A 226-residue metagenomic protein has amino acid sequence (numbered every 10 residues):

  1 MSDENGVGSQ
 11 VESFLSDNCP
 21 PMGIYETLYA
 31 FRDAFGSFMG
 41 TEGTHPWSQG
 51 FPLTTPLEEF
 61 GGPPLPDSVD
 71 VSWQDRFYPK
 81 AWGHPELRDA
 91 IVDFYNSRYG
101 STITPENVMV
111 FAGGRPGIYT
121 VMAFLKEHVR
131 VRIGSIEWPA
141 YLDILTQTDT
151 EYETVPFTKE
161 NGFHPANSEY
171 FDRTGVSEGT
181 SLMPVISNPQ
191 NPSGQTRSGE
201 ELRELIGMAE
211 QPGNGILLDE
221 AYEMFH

Functional and structural regions predicted by a protein language model:
V7-A112: N-terminal small-domain helix-loop-helix segment of the aminotransferase-like
W47, L218-D219: Active-site flanking residues adjacent to catalytic metal/cofactor-binding acidic residues
V71-P212, I216, E223-H226: Conserved core of the PLP fold type I
